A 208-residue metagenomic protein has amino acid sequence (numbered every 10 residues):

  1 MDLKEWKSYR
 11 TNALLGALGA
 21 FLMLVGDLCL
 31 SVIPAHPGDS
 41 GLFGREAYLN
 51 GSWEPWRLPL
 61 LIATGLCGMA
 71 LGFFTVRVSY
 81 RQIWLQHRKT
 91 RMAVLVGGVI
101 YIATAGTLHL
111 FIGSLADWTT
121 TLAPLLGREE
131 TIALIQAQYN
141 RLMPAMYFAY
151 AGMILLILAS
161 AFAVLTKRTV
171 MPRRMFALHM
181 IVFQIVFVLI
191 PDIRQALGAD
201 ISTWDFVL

Functional and structural regions predicted by a protein language model:
D2-L208: Hydrophobic, aromatic-enriched alpha-helical segments typical of multi-pass transmembrane helices
